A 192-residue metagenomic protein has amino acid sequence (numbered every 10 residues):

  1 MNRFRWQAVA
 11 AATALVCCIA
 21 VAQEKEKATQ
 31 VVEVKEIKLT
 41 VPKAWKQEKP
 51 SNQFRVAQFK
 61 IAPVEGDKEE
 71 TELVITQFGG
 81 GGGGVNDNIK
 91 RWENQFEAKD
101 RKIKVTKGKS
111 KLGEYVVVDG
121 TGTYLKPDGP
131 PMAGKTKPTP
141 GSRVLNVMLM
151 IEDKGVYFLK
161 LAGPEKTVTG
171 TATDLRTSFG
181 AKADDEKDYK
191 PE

Functional and structural regions predicted by a protein language model:
M1-A11: Bacterial N-terminal signal peptides that target proteins for export
V9-I19: Hydrophobic helical h-region of N-terminal Sec-dependent signal peptides in bacterial secretory/periplasmic proteins
A20-E24: Boundary at the C-terminal end of the N-terminal hydrophobic targeting segment
K35, L73-G82, K160-T169: Second-shell loop/turn segments in exported
T40-A98: Secretory pathway targeting signatures of secreted, lumenal, and periplasmic proteins
K43, S51-F54, I89-L149: Signature of long, low-cysteine stretches enriched in small and polar/charged residues
W45, K99, D153-E192: Surface-exposed amphipathic alpha-helical segments
V64, F78-G80, T121-L125, D153 (+1 more regions): Solvent-exposed coil/turn segments that connect beta secondary-structure elements in extracytoplasmic/periplasmic
